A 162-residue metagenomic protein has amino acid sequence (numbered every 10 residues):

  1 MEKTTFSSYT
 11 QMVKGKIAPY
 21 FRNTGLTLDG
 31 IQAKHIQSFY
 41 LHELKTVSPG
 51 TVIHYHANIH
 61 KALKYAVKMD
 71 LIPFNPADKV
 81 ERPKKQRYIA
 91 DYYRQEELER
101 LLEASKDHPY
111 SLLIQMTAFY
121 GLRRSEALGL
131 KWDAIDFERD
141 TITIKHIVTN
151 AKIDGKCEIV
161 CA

Functional and structural regions predicted by a protein language model:
M1-L71, R87: N-terminal core-binding DNA-recognition domain of tyrosine site-specific recombinases/integrases
T4, K34, G50, E96-E99 (+2 more regions): Residues in well-ordered alpha-helical elements
G30-A33, P73-F74, R82, R94-Q95 (+3 more regions): Phosphate-coordinating loops and pocket residues in cytosolic domains that bind phosphorylated ligands
K34, K85-Y110, F119-L122, I147-V148: Long, amphipathic, Lys/Arg-enriched alpha-helical "connector/arm" segment
A57-K64, S111-S125, T141: Short pre-functional
L71-I72, L122: Helix N-cap/coil-helix junction residues
K79, E96, L130-A162: Conserved tyrosine-mediated DNA breakage-rejoining catalytic core shared by Y-recombinases
